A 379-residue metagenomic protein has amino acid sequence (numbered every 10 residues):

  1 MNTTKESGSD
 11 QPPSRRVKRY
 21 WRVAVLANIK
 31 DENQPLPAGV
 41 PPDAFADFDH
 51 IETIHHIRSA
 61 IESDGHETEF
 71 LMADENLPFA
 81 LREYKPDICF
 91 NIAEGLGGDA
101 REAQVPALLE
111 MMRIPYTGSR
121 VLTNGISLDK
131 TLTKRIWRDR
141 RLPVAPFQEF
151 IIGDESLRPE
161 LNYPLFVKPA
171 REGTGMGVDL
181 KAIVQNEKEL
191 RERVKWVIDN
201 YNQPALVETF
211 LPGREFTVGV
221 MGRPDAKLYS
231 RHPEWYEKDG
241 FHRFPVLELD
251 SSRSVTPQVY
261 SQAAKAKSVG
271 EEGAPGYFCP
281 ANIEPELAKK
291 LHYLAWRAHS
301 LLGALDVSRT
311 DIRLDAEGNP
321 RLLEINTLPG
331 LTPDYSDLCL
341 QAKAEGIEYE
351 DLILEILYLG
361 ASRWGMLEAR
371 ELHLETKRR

Functional and structural regions predicted by a protein language model:
M1-Y116, L122, S127-L128, L132 (+4 more regions): ATP-binding N-terminal substructure of ATP-dependent carboxylate-amine bond-forming enzymes
N2-Q11, I136-R138, N282-R379: ATP-dependent carboxylate activation and anion-phosphoryl transfer catalytic cores that bind Mg-ATP to form
N2-T4, Q11-P13, R19-A27, R82-K85 (+4 more regions): Active-site nucleotide/adenylate-binding loops and adjacent lid/helix of ATP-dependent enzymes
K18, E187-Y293, N319-R321: Phosphate-binding site of ATP-dependent enzymes
E32-P37, G173-M176, V269-E271, T332-P333: Short acidic/His/Gly/Ser-rich catalytic and metal-binding motifs that mark active-site loops of diverse hydrolases
V40-A46, D179-I183, L338-Q341: Short glycine-enriched, charge-decorated loop/helix-capping segments at active-site entrances that position
T68, P115-Y116, V144, L165 (+1 more regions): Hydrophobic beta-strand scaffold residues
A73, Q185-N186, E348: Alpha-helix N-cap recognition
